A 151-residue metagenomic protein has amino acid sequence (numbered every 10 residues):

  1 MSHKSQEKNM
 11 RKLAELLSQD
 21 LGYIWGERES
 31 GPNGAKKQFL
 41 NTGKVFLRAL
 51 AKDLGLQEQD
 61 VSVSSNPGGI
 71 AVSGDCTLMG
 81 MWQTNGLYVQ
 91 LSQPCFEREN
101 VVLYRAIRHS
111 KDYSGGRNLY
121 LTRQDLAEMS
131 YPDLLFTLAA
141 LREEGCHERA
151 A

Functional and structural regions predicted by a protein language model:
H3-M10, A14, L40-L47, N100 (+3 more regions): Short amphipathic alpha-helical segments that mediate assembly, nucleic-acid/protein binding, or membrane association
K4-M79: Negatively charged, low-complexity tracts enriched in Asp/Glu with abundant Ser/Thr
S5-K8, S92-C95, E144-A151: Compositionally biased, intrinsically disordered low-complexity segments enriched in polar/proline residues
R11, R28, K36, K44 (+7 more regions): Arginine residue identity/basic-tract feature
S18, G22, G55, N100 (+2 more regions): Short, flexible coil/linker elements and helix-boundary hinge sites characteristic of intrinsically disordered
K52-E58, M81-Q83, F96-R98, C146: Structural alpha-beta junctions
S73-T137: Intrinsically disordered, low-complexity regulatory segments enriched in Ser/Thr/Pro and charged residues
L135-G145: C-terminal partner/receptor-binding element of secreted or periplasmic proteins
